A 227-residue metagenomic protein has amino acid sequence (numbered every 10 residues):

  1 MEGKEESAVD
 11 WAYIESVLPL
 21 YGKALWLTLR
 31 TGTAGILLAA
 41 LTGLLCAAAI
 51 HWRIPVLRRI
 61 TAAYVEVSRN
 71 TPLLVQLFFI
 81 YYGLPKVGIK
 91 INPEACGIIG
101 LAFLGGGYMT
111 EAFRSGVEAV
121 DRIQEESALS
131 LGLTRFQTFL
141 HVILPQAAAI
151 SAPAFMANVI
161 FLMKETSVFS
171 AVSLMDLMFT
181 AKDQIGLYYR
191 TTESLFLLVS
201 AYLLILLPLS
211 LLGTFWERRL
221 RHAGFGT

Functional and structural regions predicted by a protein language model:
E2-T227: Transmembrane alpha-helices and adjacent helix-loop boundaries
